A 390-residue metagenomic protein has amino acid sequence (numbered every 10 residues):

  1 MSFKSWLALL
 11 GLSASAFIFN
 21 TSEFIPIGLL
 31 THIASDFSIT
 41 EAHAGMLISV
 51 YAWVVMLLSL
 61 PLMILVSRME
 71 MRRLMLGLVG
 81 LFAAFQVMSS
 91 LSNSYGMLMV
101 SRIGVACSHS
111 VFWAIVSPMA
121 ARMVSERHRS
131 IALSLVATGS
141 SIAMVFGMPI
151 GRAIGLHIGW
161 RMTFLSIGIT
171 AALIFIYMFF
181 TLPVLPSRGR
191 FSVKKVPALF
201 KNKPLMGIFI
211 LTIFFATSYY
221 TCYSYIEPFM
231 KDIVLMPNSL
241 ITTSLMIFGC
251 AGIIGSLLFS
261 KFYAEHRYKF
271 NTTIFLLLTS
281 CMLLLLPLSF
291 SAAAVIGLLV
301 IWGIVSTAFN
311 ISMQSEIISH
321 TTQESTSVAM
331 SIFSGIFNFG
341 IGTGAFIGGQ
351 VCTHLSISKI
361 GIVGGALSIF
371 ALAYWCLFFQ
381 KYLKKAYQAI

Functional and structural regions predicted by a protein language model:
S38, E70, L91-M97, S108 (+1 more regions): Helix-breaking motifs and short loop linkers at transmembrane-helix boundaries and internal kinks in secondary membrane
L57-N93: Conserved MFS/SLC helix-loop-helix module at the cytosolic interface between two early adjacent transmembrane helices
L58-E70, G255-R267, C352: Helix-to-loop junctions at the C-terminal end of transmembrane segments in multipass secondary transporters
L81-M88, G96-G104, A293-I301: Paired small-residue
M97, S125-F180, Y225, F229: Helix-loop-helix hairpin linking two adjacent transmembrane segments in secondary transporters
S101-G139: Cytoplasmic helix-loop-helix junction between adjacent transmembrane helices in 12-TM secondary transporters
F112-V124, A308-T322: Intracellular juxtamembrane helix-capping segments at the cytosolic ends of symmetry-related transmembrane helices
H320-I357, G364: A late C-terminal transmembrane helix in Major Facilitator Superfamily
